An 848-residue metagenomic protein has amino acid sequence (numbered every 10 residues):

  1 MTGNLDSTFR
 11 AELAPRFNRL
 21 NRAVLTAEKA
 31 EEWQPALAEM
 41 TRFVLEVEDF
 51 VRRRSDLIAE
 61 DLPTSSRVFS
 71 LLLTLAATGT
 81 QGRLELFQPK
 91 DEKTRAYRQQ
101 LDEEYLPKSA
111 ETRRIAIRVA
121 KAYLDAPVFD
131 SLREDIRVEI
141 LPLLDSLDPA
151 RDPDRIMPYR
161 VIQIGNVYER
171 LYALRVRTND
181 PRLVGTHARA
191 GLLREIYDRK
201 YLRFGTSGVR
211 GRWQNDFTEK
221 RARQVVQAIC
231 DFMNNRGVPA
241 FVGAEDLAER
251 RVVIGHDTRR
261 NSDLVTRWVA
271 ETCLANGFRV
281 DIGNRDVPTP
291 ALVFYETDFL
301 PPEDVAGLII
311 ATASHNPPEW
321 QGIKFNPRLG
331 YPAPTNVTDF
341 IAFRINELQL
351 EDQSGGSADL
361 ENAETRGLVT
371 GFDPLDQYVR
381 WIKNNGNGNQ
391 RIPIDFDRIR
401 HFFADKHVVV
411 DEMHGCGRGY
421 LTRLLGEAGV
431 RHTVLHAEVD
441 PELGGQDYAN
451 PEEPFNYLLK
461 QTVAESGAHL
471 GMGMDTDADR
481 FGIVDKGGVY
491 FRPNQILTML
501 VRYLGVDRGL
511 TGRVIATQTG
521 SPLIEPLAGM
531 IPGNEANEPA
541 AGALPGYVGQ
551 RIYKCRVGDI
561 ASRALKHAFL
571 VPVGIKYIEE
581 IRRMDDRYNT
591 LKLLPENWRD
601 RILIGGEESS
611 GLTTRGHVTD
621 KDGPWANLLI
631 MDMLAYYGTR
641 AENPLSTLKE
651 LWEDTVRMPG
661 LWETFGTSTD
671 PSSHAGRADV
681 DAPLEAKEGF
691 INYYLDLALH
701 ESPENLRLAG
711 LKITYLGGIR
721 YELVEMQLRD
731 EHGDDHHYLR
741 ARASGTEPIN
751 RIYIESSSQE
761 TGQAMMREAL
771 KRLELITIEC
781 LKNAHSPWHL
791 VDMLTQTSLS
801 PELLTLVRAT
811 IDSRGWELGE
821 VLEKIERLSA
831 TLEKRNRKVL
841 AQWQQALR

Functional and structural regions predicted by a protein language model:
F9-F17, A36-V44, V68, A76 (+3 more regions): Short amphipathic alpha-helical heptad-repeat segments
N21-L37, E48-P63, R83-D91, L106-A110 (+5 more regions): Charged, low-complexity interaction regions
D135, D145-V269, G367-V408, C416: An N-terminal, well-structured beta->alpha segment
G191-D198, A240, L300-E303, E319-V463: Gly/Ser/Thr-enriched, mixed-charge loops and adjacent short helices that form phosphate/oxyanion-binding elements
Y201-N215, A313-S314, E412-C416, Y420 (+3 more regions): Conserved phosphate/anionic-ligand binding catalytic regions in large, soluble enzymes, centered on
P239-F241, E245, R251-W320, R423-I483 (+3 more regions): N-terminal small/polar loop signature for handling phosphorylated ligands or for N-terminal nucleophile
P317-E319, F325-Y331, D339, F343-R344 (+3 more regions): Replace "Mg2+/Mn2+-dependent" with "divalent metal-dependent
A468-L470, L510-E755, Q759-L847: Phosphate-binding and adjacent anionic-ligand microenvironments
